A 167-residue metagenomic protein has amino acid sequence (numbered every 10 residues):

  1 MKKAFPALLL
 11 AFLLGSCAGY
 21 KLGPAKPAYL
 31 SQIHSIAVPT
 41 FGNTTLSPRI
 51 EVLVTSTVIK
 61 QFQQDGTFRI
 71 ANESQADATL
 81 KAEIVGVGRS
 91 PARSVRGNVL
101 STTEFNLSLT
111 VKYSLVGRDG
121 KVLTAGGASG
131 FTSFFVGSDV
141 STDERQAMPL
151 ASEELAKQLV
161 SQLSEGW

Functional and structural regions predicted by a protein language model:
M1-C17: Sec-dependent bacterial lipoprotein signal peptides
F5-L8, P39, S47-V54, A76-I84 (+2 more regions): A generic short-segment signal for beta-strand/edge and adjacent turn/coil regions
G15-K60, T67, N72-Q75, R118-D119 (+3 more regions): A structural "domain/chain start" motif
T44-S56, T102-N106, S141-K157: Soluble non-cytosolic domains of exported or imported proteins
Q64-R69, S74-L123, T132-Q146, E165: Surface-exposed short loop/turn segments
A125-G127: Residue-level detector of high-confidence beta-strand sites
